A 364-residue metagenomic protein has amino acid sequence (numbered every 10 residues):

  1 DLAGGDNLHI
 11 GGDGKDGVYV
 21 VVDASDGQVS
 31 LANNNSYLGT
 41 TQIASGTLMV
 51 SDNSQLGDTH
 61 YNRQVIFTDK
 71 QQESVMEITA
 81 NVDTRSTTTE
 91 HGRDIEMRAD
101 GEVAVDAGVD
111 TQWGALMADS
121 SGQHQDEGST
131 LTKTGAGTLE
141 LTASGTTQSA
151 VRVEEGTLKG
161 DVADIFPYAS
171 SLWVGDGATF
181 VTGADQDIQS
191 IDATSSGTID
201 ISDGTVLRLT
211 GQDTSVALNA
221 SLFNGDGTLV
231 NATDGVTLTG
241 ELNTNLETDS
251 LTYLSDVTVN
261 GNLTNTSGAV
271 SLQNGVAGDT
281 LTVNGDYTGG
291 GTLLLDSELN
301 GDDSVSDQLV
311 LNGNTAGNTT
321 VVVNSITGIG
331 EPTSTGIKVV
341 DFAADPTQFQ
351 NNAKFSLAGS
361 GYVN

Functional and structural regions predicted by a protein language model:
D1-H60, R98-W173, I199-T252, N314-V323: Extracellular repeat-rich scaffold modules on cell surfaces
N34, S356-V363: Solvent-exposed adhesion/ligand-recognition segments of exported proteins
T47, T59-H91, D176-A178, T182-A184: N-terminal presequences and immediately downstream first alpha-helices
H91-G92, W113, I188: Hydrophobic residues on conserved beta-strands that form the core of alpha/beta folds
A107-D110, E127-T130, F180, A184-N245 (+2 more regions): Extracellular beta-strand/loop-rich repeat segments of large surface/secreted proteins
A115, S171, L272, T282-D286 (+1 more regions): Feature captures hydrophobic
D345-G359: Glycine-rich active-site loop/lid that clamps phosphate-bearing ligands
